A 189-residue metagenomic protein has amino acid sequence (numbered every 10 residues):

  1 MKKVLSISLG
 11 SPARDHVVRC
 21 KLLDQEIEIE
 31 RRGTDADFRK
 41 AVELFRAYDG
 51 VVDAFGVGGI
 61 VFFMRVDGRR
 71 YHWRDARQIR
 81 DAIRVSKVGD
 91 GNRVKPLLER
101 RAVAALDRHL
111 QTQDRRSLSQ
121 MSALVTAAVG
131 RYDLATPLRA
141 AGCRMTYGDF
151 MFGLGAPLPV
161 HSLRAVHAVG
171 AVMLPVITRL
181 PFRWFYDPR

Functional and structural regions predicted by a protein language model:
K3-A41, I60-R189: Conserved mixed alpha/beta catalytic, RNA-binding, or beta-rich assembly cores of soluble enzyme, regulatory
E43-D49: Short amphipathic alpha-helices and their capping/turn segments at secondary-structure boundaries
